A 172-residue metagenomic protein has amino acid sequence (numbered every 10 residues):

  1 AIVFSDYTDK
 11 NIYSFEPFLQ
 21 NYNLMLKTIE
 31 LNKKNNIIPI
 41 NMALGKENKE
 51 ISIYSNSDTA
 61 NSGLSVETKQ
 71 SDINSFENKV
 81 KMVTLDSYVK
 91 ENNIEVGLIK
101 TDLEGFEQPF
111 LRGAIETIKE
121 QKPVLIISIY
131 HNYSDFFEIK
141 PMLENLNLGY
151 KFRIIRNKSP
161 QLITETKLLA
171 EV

Functional and structural regions predicted by a protein language model:
A1-V172: Phosphate/nucleotide-binding beta-alpha loop and adjacent structural elements of enzyme active sites
